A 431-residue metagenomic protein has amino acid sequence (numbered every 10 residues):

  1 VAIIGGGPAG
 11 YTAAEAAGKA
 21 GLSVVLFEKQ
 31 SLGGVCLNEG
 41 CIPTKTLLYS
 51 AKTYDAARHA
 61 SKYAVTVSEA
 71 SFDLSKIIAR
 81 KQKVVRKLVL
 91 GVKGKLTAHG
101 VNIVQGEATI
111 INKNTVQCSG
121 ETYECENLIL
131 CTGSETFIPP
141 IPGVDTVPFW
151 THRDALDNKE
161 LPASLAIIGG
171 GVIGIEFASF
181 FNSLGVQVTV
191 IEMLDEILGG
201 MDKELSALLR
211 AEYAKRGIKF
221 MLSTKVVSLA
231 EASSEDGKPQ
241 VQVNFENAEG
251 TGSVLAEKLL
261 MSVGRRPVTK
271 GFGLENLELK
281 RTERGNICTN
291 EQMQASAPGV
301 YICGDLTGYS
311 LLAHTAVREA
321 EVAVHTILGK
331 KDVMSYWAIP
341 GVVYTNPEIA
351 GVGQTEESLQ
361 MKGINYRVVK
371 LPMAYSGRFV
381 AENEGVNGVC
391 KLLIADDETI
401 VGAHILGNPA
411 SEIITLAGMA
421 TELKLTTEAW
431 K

Functional and structural regions predicted by a protein language model:
V1-A9, L161-G171: Beta1/beta-strand and adjacent pyrophosphate-binding region of the FAD-binding site in flavoprotein oxidoreductases
A2-Q30, V35, I42, T46-T53 (+3 more regions): Flexible, glycine-rich terminal cap/loop adjacent to redox cofactors in electron-transfer oxidoreductases
A14, G18, A178, N182-S183: Gly/Ala-rich phosphate-binding loop of Rossmann-like dinucleotide-binding domains, activating on the conserved
E15-L22, F27-L161, T189, L194-L198 (+8 more regions): Glycine-rich flavin
S119-N127, E249-K258, S296: Core beta-strand elements of the Rossmann-like FAD/NAD(P) dinucleotide-binding domain in flavoenzyme oxidoreductases
T136, G285-P298, R378-K391, A395: FAD-binding beta-loop-beta segment adjacent to the flavin cofactor pocket
D145-L161, S253-L328: FAD-site-proximal beta/loop scaffold in flavoenzymes
